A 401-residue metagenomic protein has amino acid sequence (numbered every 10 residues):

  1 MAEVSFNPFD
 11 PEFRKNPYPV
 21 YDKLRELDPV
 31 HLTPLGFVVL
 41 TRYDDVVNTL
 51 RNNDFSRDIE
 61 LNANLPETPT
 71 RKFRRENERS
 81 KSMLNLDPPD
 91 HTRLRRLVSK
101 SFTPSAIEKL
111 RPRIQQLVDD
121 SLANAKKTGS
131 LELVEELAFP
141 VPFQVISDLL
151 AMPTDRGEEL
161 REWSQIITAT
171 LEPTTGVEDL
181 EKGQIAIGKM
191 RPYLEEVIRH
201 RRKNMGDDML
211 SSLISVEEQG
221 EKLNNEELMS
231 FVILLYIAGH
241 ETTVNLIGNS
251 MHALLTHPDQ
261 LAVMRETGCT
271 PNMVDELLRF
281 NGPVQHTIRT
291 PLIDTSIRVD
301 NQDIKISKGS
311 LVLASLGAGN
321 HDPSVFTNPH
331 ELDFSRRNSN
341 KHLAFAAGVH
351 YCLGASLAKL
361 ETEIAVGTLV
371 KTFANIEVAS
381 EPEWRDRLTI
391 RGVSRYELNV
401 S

Functional and structural regions predicted by a protein language model:
M1-S401: Cytochrome P450
